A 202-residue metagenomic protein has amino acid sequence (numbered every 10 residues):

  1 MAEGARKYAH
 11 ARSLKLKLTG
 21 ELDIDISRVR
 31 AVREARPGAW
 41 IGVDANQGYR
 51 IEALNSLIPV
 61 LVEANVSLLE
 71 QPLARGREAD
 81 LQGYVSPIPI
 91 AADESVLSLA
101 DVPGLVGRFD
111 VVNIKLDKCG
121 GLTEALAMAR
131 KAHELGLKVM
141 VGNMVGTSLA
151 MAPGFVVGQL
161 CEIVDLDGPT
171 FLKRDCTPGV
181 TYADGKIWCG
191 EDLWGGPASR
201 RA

Functional and structural regions predicted by a protein language model:
M1-I88: Metal-dependent enolase-superfamily TIM-barrel catalytic cores that perform enediolate-based chemistry
R12-L16, I41-A45, L69-E70, I90-D93 (+3 more regions): Hydrophobic faces of well-ordered beta-strands that scaffold small-molecule active sites in alpha/beta enzyme cores
R36-W40, L116-K118, A125-M144, G185-D192: P-loop/Walker A phosphate-binding loop and immediately adjacent motor/lid segment at beta-alpha junctions
I51-L61, S98-F109, G120, M128 (+1 more regions): Catalytic cores of alpha/beta
E70-A74, I90-A100, L116-E124, L172: A general structural motif
Y84, H133, G158: Anion (oxyanion) recognition and catalysis
G142-A202: Flexible C-terminal active-site loop/helix
